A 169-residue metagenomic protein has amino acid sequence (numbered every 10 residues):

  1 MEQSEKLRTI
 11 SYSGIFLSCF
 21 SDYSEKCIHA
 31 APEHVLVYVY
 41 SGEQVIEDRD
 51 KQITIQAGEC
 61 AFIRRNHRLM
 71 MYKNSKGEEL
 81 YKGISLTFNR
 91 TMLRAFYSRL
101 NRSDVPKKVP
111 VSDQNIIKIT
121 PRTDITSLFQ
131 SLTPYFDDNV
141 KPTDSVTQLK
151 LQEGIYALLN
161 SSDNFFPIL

Functional and structural regions predicted by a protein language model:
M1-S11: A short, N-terminal "cap"/entry segment at the start of jelly-roll beta-barrel domains of the cupin/DSBH fold
Y12-K108: N-terminal regulatory/effector-sensing and dimerization cores that precede helix-turn-helix DNA-binding domains
S24, D113, Y135-N139: Short amphipathic alpha-helical segments at helix-loop
C27, R49, I84, I116-I119 (+2 more regions): Short N-terminal micro-motifs specific to bacterial/archaeal maturation and metal-cluster initiation sites
R64, S112-Q114, N164: Residue-level signal for pocket-adjacent positions within structured domains
F88-Y97, D113, I125-Q130, F166-P167: Short alpha-helical interface patches
V105-V109, Q114-P121: Hydrophobic alpha-helical segments and helix pairs
K118-L169: An amphipathic alpha-helical interaction segment
